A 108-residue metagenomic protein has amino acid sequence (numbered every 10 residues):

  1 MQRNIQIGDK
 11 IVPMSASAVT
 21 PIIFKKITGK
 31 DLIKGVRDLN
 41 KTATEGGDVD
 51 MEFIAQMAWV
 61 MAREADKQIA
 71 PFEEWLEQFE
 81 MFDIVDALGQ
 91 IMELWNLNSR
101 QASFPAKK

Functional and structural regions predicted by a protein language model:
M1-I11, K30-G47, E64-K108: Charged interaction scaffolds used for protein-protein
M14-A16: Short capping micro-motif at the N-terminus of alpha-helices
A18-V36: Short, surface-exposed, low-complexity cationic segments
